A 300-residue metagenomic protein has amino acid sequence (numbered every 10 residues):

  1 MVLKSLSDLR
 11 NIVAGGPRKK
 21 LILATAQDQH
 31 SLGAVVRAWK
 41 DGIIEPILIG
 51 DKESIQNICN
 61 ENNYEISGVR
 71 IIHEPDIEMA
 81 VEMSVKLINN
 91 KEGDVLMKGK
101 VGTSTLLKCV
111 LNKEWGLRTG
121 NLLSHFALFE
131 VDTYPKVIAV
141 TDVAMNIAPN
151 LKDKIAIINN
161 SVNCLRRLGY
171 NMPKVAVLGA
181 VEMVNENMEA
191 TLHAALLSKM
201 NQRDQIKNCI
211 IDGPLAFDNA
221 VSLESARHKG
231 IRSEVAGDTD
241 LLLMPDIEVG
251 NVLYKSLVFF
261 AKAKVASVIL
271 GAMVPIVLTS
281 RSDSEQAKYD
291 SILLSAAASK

Functional and structural regions predicted by a protein language model:
M1-L48, K52-V235, D240-M244, V249-K300: Anion-binding alpha/beta catalytic cores of soluble intermediary-metabolism enzymes, centered on
